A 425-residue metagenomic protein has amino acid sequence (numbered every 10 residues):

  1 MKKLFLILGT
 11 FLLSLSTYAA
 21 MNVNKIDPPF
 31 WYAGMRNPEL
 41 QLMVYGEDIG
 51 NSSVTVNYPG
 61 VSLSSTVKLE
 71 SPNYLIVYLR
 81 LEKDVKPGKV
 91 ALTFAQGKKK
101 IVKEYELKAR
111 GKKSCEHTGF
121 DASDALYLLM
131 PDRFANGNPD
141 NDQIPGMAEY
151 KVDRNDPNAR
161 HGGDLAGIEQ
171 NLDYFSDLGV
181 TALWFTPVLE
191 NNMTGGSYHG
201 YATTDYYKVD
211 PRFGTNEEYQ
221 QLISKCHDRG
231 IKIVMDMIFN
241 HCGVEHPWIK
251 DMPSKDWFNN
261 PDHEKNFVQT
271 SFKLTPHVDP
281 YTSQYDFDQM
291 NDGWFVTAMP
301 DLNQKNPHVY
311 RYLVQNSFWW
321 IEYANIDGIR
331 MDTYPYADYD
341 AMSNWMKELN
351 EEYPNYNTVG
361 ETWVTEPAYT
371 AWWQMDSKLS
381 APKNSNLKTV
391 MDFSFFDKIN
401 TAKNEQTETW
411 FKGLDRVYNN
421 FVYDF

Functional and structural regions predicted by a protein language model:
L4-L15: Sec-dependent N-terminal signal peptides
A20-N51, K103, L107-K112, E116-H117: Beta-strand/beta-sandwich contexts
R36-K98: Immunoglobulin-like IPT/TIG beta-sandwich domains and homologous Ig-like subdomains
L107-L128, R133, G137: Low-complexity, Pro/Ser/Thr- and charge-rich linker/hinge segments at domain boundaries
L126-L128, A182, G230-V234, G328-R330 (+1 more regions): Structural preference for beta-strand elements that scaffold enzyme active sites
F134-F318, Y323, M342-E352, A368-Y369 (+4 more regions): Substrate-binding/active-site clefts of carbohydrate-active enzymes
M346, N355-F425: Conserved alpha/beta catalytic core and glycan-binding cleft of carbohydrate-active enzymes
